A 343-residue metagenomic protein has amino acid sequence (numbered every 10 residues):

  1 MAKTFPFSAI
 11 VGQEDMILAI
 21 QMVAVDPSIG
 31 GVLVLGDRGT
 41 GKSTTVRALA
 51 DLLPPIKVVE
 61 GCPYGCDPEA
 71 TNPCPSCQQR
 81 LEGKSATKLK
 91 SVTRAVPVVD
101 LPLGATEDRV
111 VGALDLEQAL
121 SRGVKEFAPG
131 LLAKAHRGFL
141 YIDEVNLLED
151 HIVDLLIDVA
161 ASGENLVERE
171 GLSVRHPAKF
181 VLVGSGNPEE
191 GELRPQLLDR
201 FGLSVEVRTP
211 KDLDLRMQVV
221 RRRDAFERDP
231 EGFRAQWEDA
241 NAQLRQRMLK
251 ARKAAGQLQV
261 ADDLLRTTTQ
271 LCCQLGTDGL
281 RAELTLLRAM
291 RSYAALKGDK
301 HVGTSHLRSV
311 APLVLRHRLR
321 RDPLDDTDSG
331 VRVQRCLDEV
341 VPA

Functional and structural regions predicted by a protein language model:
A2-D212: Conserved ASCE/P-loop NTPase catalytic core
L18, D154, P195, D199 (+4 more regions): Non-catalytic, well-ordered alpha-helical scaffold segments
L18-D26, T285-A295: Contiguous, well-ordered alpha-helical segments that form the cores/surfaces of helical PPI scaffolds
L52, I56, R223-E227, L313-H317: Phosphate/oxyanion-binding loops and surfaces in catalytic or ligand/nucleic-acid-binding neighborhoods
R109-G112, L193-R252: Conserved AAA+ ATPase core "coupling" helix
E231-L286: Conserved AAA+ ATPase small/helical "lid" subdomain
T267-A282, S292-A343: C-terminal engagement/docking regions of AAA+ P-loop ATPases
